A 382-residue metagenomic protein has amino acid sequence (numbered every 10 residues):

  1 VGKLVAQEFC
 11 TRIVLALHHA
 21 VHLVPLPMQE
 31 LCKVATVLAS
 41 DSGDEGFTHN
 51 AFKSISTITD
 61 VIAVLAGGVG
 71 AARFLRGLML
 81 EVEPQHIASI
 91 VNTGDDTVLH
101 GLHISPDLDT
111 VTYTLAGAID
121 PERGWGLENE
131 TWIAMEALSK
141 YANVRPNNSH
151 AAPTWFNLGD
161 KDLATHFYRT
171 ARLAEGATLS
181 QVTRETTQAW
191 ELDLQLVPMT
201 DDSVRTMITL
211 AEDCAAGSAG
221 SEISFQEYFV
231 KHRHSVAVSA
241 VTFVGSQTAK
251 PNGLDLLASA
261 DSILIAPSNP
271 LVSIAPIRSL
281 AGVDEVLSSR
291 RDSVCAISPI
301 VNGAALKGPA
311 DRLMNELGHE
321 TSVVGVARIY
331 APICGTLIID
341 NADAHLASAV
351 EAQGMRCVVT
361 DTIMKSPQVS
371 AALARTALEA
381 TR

Functional and structural regions predicted by a protein language model:
L4, E8-F9, H19-L23, E30 (+3 more regions): Alpha-helix boundary/capping motif
I58-I62: Extreme N-terminal starter segment of soluble prokaryotic enzymes
L75-M79, S273-V286, A347, E351: Short Gly/Thr/Asp-enriched flexible loops that form oxyanion-binding sites at enzyme active sites
E83-Q85, R290-V294, M355: A short helix->loop->beta-strand "cap" motif at the edges of active sites that frequently abuts
A88-N92, S293-I300, T336-N341: Short internal beta-strands
V91-G245, L254: Electropositive, gly/pro-rich neighborhoods at or near active sites that engage anionic ligands
A275-L317: Redox- and metal-dependent alpha/beta enzyme cores, enriched for Fe-S-associated oxidoreductases and cofactor-handling
K307-R382: C-terminal functional extensions of proteins
